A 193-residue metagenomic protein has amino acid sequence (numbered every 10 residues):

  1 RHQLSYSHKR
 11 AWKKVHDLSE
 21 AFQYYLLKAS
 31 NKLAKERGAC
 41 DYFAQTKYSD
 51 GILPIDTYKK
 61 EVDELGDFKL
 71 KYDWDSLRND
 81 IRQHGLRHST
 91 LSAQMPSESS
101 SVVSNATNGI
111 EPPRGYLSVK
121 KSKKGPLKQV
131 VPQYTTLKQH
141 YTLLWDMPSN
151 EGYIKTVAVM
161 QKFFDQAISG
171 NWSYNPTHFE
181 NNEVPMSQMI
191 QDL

Functional and structural regions predicted by a protein language model:
R1-Q3: Core structural elements
S5-S97, I168-N171: Internal maturation/activation junctions in enzymes
A39, D56, D67-K71, D80-L193: Catalytic alpha/beta core of large soluble enzyme barrels
